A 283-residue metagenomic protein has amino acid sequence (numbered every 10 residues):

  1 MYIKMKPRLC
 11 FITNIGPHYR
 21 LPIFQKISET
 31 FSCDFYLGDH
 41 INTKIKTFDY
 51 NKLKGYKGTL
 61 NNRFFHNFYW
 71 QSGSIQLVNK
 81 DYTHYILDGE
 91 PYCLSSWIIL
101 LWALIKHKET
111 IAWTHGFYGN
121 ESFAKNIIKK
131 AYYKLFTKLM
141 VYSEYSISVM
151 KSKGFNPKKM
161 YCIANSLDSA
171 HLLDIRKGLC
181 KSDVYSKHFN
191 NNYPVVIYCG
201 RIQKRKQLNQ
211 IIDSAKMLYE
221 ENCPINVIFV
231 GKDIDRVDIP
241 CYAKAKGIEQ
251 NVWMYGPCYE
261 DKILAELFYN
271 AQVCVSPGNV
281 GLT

Functional and structural regions predicted by a protein language model:
Y2-K6, R176-V195, Y219: Nucleotide-sugar donor-binding and catalytic loop/hinge architecture of NDP-sugar-dependent glycosyltransferases
K6, I239-C258: Nucleotide-activated donor-binding/catalytic signature segment of Leloir-type glycosyltransferases, i.e., the conserved
C10, K187-K206, I212-A215: Conserved donor-binding/catalytic core segment of Leloir-type glycosyltransferases
I15, E90-P91, F189, C199-K204 (+2 more regions): Short donor-sugar binding/catalytic loops of nucleotide-sugar-dependent glycosyltransferases, especially enzymes
G38-T43, C199, N226-I239, P257: Glycosyltransferase donor-sugar binding loop
K108-I127, L135-K138: A short, histidine- and acid-enriched strand-loop-helix "catalytic/donor-clamping" loop that lines the nucleotide-sugar
K134-D183, N191, Y255: Donor nucleotide-sugar binding/catalytic pocket of nucleotide-sugar-dependent glycosyltransferases
E266-L282: Acidic donor-binding loop of glycosyltransferase active sites
